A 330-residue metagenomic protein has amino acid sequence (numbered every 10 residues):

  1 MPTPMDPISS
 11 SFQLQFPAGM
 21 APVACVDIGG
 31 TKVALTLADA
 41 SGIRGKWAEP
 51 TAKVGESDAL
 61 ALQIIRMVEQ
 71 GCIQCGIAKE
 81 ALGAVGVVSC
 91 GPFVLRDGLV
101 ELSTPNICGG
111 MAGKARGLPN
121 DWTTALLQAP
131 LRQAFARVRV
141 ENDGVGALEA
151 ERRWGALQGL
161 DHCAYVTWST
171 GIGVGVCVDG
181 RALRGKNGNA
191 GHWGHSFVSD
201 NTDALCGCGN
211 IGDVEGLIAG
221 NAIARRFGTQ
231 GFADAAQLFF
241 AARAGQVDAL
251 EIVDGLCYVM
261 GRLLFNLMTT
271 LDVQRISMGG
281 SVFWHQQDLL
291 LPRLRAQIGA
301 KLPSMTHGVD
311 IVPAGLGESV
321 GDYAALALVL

Functional and structural regions predicted by a protein language model:
M1-D6, G19, M305-L330: Conserved glycine-rich phosphate/nucleotide-binding loop and adjacent Mg2+-coordinating catalytic segment
D6-P22, T36-A38, R44-W47, G55-A59 (+5 more regions): Glycine/GP-enriched mid-protein hinge/lid loop-to-helix segment characteristic of carbohydrate kinases
A18-G91, L95-R96, A112: Conserved phosphate-binding loops in N-terminal lobes of ATP-dependent enzymes of the actin/Hsp70/sugar-kinase
T31, G83, D161, T269 (+1 more regions): Short acidic/polar active-site loop segments enriched in Thr and Asp
K53-A78, G216, A222-D288, P292 (+2 more regions): Adenine-nucleotide phosphate-binding core of ATP-dependent small-molecule kinases
A61-I65, G83-V85, G91-H162, L289-A300: Glycine-rich phosphate-binding loop and adjoining helix at the ATP-binding site of ATP-dependent phosphoryl-transfer
T170, L302-H307: Flexible loop/hinge segments that line or gate small-molecule binding clefts
